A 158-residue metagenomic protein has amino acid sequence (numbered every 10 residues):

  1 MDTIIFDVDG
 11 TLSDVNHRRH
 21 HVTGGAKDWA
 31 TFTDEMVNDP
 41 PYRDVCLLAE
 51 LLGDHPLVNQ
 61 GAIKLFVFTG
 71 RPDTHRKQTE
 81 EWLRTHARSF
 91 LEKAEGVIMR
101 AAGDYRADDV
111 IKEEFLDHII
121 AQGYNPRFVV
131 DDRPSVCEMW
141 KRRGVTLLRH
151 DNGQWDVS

Functional and structural regions predicted by a protein language model:
M1-T3, N125-P126: Hydrophobic/aromatic side chains embedded in well-ordered alpha-helices
D2-R106: Alpha-helical substrate-recognition element adjacent to the catalytic core
Q60-G61, I119-N125: Glycine-rich phosphate-binding loop signature in dinucleotide/nucleotide-binding domains
K77-E81, I111, R142: Generic recognition of short, well-ordered alpha-helical segments
E81, T85, E114, E138: Surface-exposed charge patches
R106-D109, D156-S158: Short, charged, surface-exposed secondary-structure boundary motifs
A107-I120: Short loop-to-alpha-helix "cap/lid" segments that border enzyme active sites across diverse enzyme classes
L116, Y124-S158: Acidic, Mg2+-coordinating phosphoryl-transfer loop and its flanking beta/alpha structural elements, shared across
